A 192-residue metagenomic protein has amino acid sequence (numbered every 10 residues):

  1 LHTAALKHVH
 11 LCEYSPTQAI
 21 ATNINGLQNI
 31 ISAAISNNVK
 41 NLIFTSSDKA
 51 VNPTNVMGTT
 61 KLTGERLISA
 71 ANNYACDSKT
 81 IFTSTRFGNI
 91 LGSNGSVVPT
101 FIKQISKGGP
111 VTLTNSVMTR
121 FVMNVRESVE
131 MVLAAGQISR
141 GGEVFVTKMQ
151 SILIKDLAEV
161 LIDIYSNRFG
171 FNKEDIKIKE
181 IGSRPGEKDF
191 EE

Functional and structural regions predicted by a protein language model:
H2, L6-L62, R66, A70: Conserved Rossmann-fold NAD(P)-dependent oxidoreductase catalytic core, especially the SDR/UDP-sugar
T22, G92, S96, M123 (+1 more regions): Residue-level signal for the nucleotide or nucleotide-sugar donor/cofactor binding architecture
A50, I90-G92: Conserved sequence/active-site signature of Rossmann-fold short-chain dehydrogenase/reductase
V56-T60, I90, N124-V125: The catalytic Tyr-centered alpha-helix of NAD(P)H-dependent dehydrogenases
D77, T100-M123, E127-I154, E180: A conserved pocket-lining segment of Rossmann-fold NAD(P)-dependent short-chain dehydrogenase/reductase
I81-R86, K179: Rossmann-like NAD(H)/NADP(H) cofactor-binding core
I138-E192: Mid/C-terminal beta-alpha module of Rossmann-like enzyme folds, strongest in SDR-family dehydrogenases/epimerases
